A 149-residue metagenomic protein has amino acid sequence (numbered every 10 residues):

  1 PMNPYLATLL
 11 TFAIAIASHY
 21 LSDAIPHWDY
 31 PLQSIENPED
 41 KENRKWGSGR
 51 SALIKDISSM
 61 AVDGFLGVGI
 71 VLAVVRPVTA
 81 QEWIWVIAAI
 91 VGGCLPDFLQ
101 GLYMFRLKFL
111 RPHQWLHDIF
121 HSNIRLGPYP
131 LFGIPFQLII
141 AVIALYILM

Functional and structural regions predicted by a protein language model:
P1-M149: N-terminal membrane-targeting hydrophobic helices
